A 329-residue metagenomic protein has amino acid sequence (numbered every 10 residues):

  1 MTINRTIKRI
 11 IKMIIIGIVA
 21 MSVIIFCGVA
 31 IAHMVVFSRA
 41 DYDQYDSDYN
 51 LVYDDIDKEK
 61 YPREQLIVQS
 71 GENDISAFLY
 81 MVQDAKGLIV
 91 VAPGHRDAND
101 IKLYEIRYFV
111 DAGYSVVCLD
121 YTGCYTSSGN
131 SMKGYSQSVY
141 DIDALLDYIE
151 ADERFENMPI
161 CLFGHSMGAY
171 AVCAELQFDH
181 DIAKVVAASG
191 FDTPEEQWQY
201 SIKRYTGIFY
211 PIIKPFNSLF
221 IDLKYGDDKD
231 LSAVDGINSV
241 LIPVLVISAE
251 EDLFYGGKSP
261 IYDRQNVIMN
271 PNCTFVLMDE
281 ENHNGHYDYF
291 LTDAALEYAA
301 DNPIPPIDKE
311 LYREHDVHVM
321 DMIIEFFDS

Functional and structural regions predicted by a protein language model:
K12, I18-Q69, S76-F78, A299-D301 (+1 more regions): An N-terminal hydrophobic leader/cap segment in hydrolases
H95-Y108, Y121, K258: The serine-hydrolase catalytic nucleophile loop
I106-S128: Conserved alpha/beta-hydrolase
M132-E153: Alpha/beta-hydrolase active-site loop
A174-G226: Hydrolase active-site cap/lid region
S239-L241, V246-S248: Short beta-strand/loop motif that positions the catalytic acidic residue of the alpha/beta-hydrolase fold
L253-I261: Conserved alpha/beta-hydrolase "acid-adjacent" motif
P271-S329: C-terminal catalytic histidine-bearing segment of alpha/beta-hydrolase fold enzymes
